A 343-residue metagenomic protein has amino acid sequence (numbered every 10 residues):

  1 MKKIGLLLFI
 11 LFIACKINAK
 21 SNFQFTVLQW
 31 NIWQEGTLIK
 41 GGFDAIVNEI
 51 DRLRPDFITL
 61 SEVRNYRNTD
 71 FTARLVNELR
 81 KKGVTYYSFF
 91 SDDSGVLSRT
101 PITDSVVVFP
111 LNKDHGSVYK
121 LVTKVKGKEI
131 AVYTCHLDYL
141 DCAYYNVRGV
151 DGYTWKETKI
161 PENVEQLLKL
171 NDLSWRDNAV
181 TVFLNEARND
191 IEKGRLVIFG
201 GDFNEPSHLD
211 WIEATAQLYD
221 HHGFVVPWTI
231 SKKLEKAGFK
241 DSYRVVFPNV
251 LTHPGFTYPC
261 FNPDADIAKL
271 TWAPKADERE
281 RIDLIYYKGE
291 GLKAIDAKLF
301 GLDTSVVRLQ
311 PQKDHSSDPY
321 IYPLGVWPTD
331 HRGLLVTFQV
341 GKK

Functional and structural regions predicted by a protein language model:
K2-K3, C15-K82, E280, Y320-I321 (+1 more regions): N-terminal, active-site-proximal structural segment of metallo-dependent hydrolase catalytic domains
F25-I32, I46-T69, V132-C135, L167-A214 (+4 more regions): Active-site beta-strand/loop signature of hydrolases that rely on acidic residues for catalysis
Q34-G41, T59-L60, D141-Y144, H208 (+2 more regions): Short, solvent-exposed loop/turn elements at domain surfaces
E35-T37, N65-T69, H115-G116, L140-A143 (+3 more regions): Active-site environment of divalent metal-dependent phosphoester hydrolases
I39, V63-D151, D296-F300: Structured beta-strand-rich core segments of catalytic domains in phosphoester-bond hydrolases
R54, R99-P101, G238: Residue-level detector of structured alpha->beta connecting loops
F109, N189-I198, N204-K343: Metal-dependent phosphoester-hydrolase catalytic domains
Y145-L173, A214-A216: A solvent-exposed, charged loop/short amphipathic helix patch at secondary-structure junctions
